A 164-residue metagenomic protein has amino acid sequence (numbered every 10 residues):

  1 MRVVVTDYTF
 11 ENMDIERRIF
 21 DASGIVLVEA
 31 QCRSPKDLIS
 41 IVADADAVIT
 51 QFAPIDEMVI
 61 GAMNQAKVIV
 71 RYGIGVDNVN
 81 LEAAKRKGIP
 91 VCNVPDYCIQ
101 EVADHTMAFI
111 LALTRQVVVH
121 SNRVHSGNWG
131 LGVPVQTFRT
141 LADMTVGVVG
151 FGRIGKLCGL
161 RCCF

Functional and structural regions predicted by a protein language model:
M1-A45, C163: N-terminal glycine-/charge-rich "phosphate-binding" loop or analogous flexible N-terminal tail
Y8, F151-G152: Glycine-rich Rossmann-fold phosphate-binding loop(s) that bind the pyrophosphate of adenine dinucleotide cofactors
A30-Q31, Y72-G73, I89-Q100: Short beta->alpha connector loops at strand-helix junctions that form conserved, small/polar/Pro-enriched
S34-L38, P54-V59: Short acidic active-site motifs
A45, M63-A66: An anion/phosphate-binding loop that grips the pyrophosphate of nucleotide cofactors and donors
D77-I89: Rossmann-fold NAD(P)-binding glycine/threonine-rich loop
K87, P95-T145, L157-L160: Phosphate-binding beta-alpha-beta segment of Rossmann-like dinucleotide-binding domains, i.e., the NAD(P)
